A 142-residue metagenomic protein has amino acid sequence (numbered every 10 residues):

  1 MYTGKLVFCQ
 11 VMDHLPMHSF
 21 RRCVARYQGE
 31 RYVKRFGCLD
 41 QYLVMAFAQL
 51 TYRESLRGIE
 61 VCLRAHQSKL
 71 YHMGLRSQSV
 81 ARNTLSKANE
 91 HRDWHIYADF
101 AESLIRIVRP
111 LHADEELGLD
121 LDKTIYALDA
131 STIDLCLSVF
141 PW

Functional and structural regions predicted by a protein language model:
M1-W142: Conserved, well-structured functional cores that handle cations and Mg-NTP chemistry
